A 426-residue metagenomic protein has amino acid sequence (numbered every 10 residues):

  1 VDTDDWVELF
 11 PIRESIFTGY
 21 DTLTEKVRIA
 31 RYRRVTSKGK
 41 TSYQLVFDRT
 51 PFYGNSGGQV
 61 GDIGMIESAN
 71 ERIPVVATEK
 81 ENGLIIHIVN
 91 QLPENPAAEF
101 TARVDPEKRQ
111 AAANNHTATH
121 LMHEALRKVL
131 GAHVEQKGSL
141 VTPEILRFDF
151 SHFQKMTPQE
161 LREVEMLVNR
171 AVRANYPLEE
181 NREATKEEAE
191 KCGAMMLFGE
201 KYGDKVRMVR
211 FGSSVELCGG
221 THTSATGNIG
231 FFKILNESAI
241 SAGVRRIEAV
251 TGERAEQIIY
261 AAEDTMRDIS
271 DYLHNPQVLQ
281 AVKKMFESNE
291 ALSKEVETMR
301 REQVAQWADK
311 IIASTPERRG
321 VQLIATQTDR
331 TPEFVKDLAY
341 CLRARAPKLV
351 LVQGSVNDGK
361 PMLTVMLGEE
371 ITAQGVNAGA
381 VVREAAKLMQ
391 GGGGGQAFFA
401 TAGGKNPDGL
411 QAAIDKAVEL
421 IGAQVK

Functional and structural regions predicted by a protein language model:
V1-K426: A glycine- and charged-residue-rich anion-binding loop/surface
